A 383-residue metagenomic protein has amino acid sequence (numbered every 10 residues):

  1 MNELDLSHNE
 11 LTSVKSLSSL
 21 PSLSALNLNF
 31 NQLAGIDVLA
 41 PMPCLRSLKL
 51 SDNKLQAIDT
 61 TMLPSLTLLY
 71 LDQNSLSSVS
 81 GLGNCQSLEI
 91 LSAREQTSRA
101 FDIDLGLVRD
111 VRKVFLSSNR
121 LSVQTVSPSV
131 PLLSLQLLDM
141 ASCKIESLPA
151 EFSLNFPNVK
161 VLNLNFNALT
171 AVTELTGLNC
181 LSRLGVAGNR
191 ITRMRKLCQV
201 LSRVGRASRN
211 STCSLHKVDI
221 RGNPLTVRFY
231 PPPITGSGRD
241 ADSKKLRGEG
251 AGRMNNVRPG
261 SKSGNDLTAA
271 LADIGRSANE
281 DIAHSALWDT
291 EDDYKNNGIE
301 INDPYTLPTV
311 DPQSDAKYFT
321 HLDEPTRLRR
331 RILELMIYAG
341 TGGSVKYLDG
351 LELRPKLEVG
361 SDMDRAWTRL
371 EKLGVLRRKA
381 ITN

Functional and structural regions predicted by a protein language model:
M1-N53, S65-L66, N74: Onset and early core of a folded interaction/catalytic domain in large eukaryotic regulators
N2-L6, L23-L28, L45-L50, L69-L71 (+7 more regions): Conserved hydrophobic beta-strand positions in leucine-rich repeat
N9, N31, N53, N74 (+8 more regions): Conserved "Asn-ladder"/turn position within leucine-rich repeats
N9-T12, L26, N31, P131-Q136 (+2 more regions): Internal alpha-helical scaffold/solenoid segments in large eukaryotic proteins
V14, A25-L26, A34-I36, S47-L48 (+10 more regions): Extended, compositionally simple hydrophobic/Ser/Thr-rich segments that build repetitive fibrous architectures
K15-P21, D37-P43, I58-L66, S80-Q86 (+7 more regions): A structural signal for leucine-rich repeat
L68-L76, S80-G83, L88, S92-V111 (+4 more regions): Long, low-complexity hydrophobic alpha-helices enriched in A/L/V/I and glycine
L135, F156-K160, S182, G205-N383: C-terminal capping region of solenoid repeat domains
